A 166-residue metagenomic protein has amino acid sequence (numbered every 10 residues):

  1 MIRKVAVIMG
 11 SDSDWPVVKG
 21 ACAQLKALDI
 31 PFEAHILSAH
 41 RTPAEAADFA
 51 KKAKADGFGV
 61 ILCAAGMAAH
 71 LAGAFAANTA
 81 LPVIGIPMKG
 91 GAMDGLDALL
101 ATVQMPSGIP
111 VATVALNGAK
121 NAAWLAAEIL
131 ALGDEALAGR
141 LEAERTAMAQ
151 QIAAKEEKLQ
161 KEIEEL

Functional and structural regions predicted by a protein language model:
R3-R41: Glycine-rich phosphate/diphosphate-binding loop of Rossmann-like nucleotide-binding domains
D14-V18, T42-A46, A65-A74, M93-L96 (+1 more regions): Short glycine/serine/threonine-rich phosphate/pyrophosphate-binding segments that cradle anionic phosphate groups
A34-A55: N-terminal beta-loop-helix "entrance" segment that forms/cooperates in small-molecule cofactor or anionic ligand
F49-P87: Glycine-rich phosphate-binding loop
M67, N78-V103, S107: Glycine/small-residue-rich loop that forms an oxyanion/phosphate-binding "nest" at active or ligand-binding sites
M93-G139: Short, glycine-/small-residue-rich phosphate/pyrophosphate-handling segment
L130-L166: Glycine-rich phosphate/pyrophosphate-binding loop and the adjoining helix
